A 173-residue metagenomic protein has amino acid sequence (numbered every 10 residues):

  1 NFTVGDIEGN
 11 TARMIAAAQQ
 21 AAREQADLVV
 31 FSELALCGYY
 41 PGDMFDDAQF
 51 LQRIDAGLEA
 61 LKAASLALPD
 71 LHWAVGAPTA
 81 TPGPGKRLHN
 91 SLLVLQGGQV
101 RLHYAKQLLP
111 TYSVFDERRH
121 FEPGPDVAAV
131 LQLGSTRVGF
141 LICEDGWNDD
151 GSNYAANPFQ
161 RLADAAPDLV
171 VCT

Functional and structural regions predicted by a protein language model:
N1-T173: Enzyme catalytic cores with a strong preference for nitrogen-chemistry domains
